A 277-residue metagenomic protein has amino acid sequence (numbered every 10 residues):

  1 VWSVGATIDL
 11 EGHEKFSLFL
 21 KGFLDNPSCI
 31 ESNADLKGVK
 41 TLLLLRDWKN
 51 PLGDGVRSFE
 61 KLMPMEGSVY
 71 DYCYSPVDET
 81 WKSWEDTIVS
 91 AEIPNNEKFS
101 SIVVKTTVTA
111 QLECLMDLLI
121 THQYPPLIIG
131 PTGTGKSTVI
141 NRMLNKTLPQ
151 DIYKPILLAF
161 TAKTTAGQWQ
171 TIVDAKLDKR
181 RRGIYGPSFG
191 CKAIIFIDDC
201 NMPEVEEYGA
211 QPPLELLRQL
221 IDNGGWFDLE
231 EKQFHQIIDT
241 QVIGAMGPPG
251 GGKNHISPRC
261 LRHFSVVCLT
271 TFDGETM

Functional and structural regions predicted by a protein language model:
V1-A193: AAA+ P-loop NTPase catalytic core
T106, E207-Y208, N254, T271: Ordered, soluble secondary-structure elements with a strong preference for glycine-centered loop motifs and nearby
C114-D117, I195, I243-G244, V267-T270: Conserved, well-structured core segments
T132, A162-T164, D199-N201, G244-P249 (+1 more regions): Short, flexible loop/turn elements at secondary-structure junctions
T134, N201-V205, G251, V266: Residues immediately C-terminal
V139-M143, Q168-K176, P212-L220, A245 (+3 more regions): Alpha-helical scaffold elements adjacent to nucleotide-binding pockets in ATP/GTP-utilizing enzyme cores
N145, V173-R181, F196-I237, Q241 (+1 more regions): Conserved catalytic/switch belt of AAA+ P-loop NTPases
P149-L157, I238, G251-E275: A short helix-turn-beta junction within AAA+ P-loop NTPase domains corresponding to the substrate/partner-engaging
